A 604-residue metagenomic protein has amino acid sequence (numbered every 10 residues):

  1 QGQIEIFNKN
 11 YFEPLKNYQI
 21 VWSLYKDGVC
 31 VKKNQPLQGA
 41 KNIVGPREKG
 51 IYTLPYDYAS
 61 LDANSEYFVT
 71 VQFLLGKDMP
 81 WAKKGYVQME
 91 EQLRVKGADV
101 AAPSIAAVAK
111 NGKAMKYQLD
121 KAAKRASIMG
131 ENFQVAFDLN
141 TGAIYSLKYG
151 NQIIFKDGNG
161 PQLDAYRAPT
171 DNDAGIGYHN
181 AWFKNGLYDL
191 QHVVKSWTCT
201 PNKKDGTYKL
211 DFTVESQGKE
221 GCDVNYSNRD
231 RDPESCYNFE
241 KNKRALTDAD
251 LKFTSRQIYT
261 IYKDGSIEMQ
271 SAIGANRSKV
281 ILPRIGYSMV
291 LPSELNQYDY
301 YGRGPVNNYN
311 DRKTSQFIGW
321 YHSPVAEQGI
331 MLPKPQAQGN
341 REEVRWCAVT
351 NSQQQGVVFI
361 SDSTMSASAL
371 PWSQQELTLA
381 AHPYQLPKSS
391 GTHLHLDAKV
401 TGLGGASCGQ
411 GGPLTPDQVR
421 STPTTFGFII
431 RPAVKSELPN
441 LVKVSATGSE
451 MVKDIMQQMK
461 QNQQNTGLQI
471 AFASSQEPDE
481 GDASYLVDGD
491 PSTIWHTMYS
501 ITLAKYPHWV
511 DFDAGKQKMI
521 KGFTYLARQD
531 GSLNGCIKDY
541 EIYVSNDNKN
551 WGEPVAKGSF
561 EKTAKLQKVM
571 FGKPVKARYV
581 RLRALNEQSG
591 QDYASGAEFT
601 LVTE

Functional and structural regions predicted by a protein language model:
Q1, K9-K16, V21-K33: Extended substrate-binding grooves/exosites of carbohydrate-active enzymes
Q3-Y11, A272, I429, L526: Short edge beta-strand/loop segments characteristic of extracellular beta-sandwich folds
N10-Y18, S278-I281, S532-G535: A short beta-turn/strand-edge loop motif at beta-sheet boundaries
G28-N64: Intrinsically disordered, low-complexity Pro/Gly/Ser/Thr-rich segments with frequent PxxP/GP/PP motifs and embedded
P55-N64, M79, R94-D454: Beta-strand/loop-rich accessory regions of lumenal/periplasmic or secreted enzymes, predominantly carbohydrate-active
F73-W81, N586-D592: Short acidic/polar inter-strand loop motif in beta-rich domains
I455-S492: Predominantly extracellular/luminal regions of secreted and cell-surface proteins, especially disulfide-bonded
E480-S484, D488-A556, T563-E604: Aromatic, loop-rich ligand-recognition surfaces of beta-strand-rich domains
